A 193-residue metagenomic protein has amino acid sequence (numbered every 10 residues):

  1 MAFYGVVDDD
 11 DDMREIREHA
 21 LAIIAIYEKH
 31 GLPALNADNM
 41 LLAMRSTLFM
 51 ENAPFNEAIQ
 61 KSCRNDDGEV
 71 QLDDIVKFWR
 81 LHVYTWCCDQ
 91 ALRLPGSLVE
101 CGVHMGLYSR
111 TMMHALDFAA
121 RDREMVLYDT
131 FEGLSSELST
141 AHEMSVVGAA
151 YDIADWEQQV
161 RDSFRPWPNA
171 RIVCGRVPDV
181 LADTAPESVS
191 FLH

Functional and structural regions predicted by a protein language model:
M1-A2: N-terminal accessory segments
G5-Y27, D38-F78, T85, L92-H193: S-adenosylmethionine/decaboxylated-SAM
